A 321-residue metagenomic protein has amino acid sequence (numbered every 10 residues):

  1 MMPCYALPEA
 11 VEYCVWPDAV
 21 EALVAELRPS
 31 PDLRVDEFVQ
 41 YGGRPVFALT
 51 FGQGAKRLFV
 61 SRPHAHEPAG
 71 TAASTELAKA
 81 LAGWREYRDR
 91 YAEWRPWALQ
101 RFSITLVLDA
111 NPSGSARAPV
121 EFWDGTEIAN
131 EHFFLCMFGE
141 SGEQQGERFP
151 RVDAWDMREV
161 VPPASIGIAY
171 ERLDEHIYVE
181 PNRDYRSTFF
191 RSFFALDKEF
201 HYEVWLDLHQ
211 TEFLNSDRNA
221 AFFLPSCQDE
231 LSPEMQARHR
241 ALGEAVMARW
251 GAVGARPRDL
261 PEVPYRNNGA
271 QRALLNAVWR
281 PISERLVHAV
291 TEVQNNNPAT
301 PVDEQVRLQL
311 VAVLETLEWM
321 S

Functional and structural regions predicted by a protein language model:
M1-V35, F47, W84-Y91, L173-S321: C-terminal accessory segments enriched in acidic
V46-A55: Short beta-strand-to-loop junctions in surface cap/lid or active-site-entrance loops
K56-R57, V204: Structural motif
L58-R62: Short glycine-rich or small-residue beta-strand-to-loop segments that form or flank ligand, phosphate, metal/Fe-S
H64-T71: Di-metal (Zn2+ and/or Mg2+/Mn2+) metal-binding site signature of metallo-dependent hydrolases with the MBL/beta-CASP
A69, A82-L231: Active-site/substrate-binding loop(s) of hydrolase catalytic cores
S74-A78, L310: Amphipathic alpha-helical segments in well-structured domains
